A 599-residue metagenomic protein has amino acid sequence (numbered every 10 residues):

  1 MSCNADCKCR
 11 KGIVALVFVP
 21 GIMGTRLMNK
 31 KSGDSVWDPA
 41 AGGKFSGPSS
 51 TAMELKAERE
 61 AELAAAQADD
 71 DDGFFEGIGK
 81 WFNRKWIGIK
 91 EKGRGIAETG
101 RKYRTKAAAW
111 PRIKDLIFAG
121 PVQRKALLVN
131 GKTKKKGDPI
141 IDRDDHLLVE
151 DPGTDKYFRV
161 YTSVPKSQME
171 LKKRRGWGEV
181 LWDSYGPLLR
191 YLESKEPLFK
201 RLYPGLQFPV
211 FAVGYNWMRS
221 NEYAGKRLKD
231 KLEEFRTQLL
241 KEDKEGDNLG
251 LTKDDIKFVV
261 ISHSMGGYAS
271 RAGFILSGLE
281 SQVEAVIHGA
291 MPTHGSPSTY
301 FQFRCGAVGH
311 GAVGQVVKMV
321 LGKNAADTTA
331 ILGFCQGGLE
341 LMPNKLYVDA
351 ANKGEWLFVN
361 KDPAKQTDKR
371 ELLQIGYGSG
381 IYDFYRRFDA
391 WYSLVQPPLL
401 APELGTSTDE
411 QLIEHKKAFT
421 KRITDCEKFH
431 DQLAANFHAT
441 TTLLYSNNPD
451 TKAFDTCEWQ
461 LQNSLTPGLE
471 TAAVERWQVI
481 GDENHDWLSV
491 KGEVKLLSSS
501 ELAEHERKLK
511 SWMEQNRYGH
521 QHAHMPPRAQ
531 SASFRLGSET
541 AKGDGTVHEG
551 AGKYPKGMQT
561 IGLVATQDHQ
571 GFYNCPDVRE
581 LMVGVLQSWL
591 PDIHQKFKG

Functional and structural regions predicted by a protein language model:
M1-I261, M265-L321, E340-P343, V348-A351 (+4 more regions): N-terminal non-catalytic accessory region
T51, N83, R143-D144, D368-K369 (+4 more regions): Terminal low-complexity, poorly structured segments
F301-Y445: Secreted, luminal/periplasmic, and some membrane-associated catalytic domains that remodel anionic oxygen-ester
R386-G599: C-terminal subdomain of alpha/beta-hydrolase-fold enzymes, centered on the catalytic histidine and its supporting
